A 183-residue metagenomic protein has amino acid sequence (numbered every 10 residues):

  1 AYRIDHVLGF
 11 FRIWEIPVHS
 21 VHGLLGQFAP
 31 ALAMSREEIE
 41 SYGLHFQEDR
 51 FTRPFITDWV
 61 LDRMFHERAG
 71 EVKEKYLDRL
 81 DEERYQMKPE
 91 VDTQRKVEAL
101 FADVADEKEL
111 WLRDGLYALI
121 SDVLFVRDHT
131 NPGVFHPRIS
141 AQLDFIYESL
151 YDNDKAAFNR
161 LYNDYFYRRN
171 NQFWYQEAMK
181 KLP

Functional and structural regions predicted by a protein language model:
A1-P183: Catalytic cores of glycan-processing enzymes that make or break glycosidic bonds
